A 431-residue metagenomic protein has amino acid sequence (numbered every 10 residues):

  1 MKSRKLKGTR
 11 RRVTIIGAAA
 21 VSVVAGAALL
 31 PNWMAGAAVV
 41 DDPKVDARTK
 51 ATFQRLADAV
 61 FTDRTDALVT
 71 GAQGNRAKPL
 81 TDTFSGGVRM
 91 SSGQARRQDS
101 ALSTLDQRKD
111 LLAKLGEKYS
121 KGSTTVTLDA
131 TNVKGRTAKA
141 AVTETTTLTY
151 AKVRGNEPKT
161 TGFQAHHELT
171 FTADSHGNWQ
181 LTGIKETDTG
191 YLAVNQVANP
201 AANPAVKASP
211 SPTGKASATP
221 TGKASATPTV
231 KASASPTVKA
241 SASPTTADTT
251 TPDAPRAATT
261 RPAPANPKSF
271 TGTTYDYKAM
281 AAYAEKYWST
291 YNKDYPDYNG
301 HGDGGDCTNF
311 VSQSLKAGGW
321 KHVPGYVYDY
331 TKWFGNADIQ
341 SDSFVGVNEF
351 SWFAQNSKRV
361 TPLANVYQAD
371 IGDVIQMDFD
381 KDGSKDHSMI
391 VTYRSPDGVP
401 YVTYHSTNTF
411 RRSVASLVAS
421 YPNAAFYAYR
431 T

Functional and structural regions predicted by a protein language model:
M1-R10, T251-D253, Y291: Terminal targeting segments of Actinobacterial cell-envelope proteins
K7-G8, I15, G26-T49: C-terminal region of N-terminal signal peptides and the immediate post-cleavage residues of exported proteins
A38, D42, E157-K207, V399-H405: Short beta-strand edge/turn micro-motifs at domain boundaries
V40-K114, K286, K293-G302, D306-A317: Core segments of small alpha/beta cavity-forming domains
S103-R154: Surface-exposed, charged secondary-structure patches
K118, K134-A138, F334-P400: ...with weaker cross-activation on analogous glycine-rich loops/strands in unrelated enzymes
K159-T161, T189-G190, D397-T431: Glycine-rich, aromatic-bearing surface loops/beta-hairpins
A254-A337: N-terminal capping segments
